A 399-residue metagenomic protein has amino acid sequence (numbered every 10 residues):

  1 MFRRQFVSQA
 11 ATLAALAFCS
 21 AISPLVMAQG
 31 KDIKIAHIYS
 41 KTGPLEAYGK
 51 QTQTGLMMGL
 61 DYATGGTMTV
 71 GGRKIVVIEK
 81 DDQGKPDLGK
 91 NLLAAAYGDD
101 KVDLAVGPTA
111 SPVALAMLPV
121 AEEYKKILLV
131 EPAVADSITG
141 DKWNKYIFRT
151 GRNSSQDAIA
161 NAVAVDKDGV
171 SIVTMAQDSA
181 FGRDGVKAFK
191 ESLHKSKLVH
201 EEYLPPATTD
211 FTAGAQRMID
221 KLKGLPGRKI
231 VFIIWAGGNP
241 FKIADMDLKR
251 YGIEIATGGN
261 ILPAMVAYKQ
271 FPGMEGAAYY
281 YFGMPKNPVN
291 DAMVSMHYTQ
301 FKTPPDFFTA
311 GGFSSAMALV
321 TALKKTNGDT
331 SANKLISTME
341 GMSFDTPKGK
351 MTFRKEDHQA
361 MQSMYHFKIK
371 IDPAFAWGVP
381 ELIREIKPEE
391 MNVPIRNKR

Functional and structural regions predicted by a protein language model:
M1-L13: N-terminal secretory signal peptides and thylakoid transit peptides that target proteins across membranes
I22-A28: Sec/Tat signal peptide C-region and signal peptidase I cleavage site
I33, P272, S343-R399: Solvent-exposed, acidic/polar segments of extracytosolic/periplasmic ligand-binding ectodomains
A36-G59, K80-P86, T109-A110, D178-R183 (+2 more regions): Extracytoplasmic "Venus flytrap"
A47-T52, Y62, G66-G140, T150 (+2 more regions): Beta-alpha junction/loop-to-helix N-cap segments that form part of ligand/metal-binding clefts
L88-N91, D136-S137, N144-D247, G283-A292: Extracellular/periplasmic Venus flytrap/periplasmic-binding protein
A96-T109, L129-E131, I172-A176, L225-G237 (+2 more regions): Periplasmic-binding protein-like
K242-F313, K324-T326, T330, V379-R399: Extracellular/periplasmic periplasmic-binding protein-like sensory domains
